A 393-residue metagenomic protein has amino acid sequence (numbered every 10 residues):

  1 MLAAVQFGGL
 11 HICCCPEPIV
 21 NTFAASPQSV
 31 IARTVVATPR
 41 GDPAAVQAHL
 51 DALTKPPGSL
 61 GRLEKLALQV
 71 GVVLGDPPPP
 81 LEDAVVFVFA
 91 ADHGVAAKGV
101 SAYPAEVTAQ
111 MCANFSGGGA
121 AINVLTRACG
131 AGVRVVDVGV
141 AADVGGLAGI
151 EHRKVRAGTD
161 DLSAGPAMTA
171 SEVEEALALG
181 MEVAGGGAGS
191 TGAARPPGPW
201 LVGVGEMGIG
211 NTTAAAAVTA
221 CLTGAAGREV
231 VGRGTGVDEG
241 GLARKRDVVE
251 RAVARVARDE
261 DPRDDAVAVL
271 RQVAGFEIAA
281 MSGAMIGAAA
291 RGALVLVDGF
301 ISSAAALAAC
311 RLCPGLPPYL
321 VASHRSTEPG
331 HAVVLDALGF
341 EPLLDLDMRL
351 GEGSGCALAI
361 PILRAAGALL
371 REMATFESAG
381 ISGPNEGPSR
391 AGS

Functional and structural regions predicted by a protein language model:
A3-A4, A193: N-terminal start and proteolytic maturation junction detector
C13-C15: Cysteine-centered motifs
E17-I19: Extracellular/secretory pathway and lumenal proteins
N21-S393: N-terminal loops that bind phosphate or other acidic moieties and the adjacent beta-alpha structural core
